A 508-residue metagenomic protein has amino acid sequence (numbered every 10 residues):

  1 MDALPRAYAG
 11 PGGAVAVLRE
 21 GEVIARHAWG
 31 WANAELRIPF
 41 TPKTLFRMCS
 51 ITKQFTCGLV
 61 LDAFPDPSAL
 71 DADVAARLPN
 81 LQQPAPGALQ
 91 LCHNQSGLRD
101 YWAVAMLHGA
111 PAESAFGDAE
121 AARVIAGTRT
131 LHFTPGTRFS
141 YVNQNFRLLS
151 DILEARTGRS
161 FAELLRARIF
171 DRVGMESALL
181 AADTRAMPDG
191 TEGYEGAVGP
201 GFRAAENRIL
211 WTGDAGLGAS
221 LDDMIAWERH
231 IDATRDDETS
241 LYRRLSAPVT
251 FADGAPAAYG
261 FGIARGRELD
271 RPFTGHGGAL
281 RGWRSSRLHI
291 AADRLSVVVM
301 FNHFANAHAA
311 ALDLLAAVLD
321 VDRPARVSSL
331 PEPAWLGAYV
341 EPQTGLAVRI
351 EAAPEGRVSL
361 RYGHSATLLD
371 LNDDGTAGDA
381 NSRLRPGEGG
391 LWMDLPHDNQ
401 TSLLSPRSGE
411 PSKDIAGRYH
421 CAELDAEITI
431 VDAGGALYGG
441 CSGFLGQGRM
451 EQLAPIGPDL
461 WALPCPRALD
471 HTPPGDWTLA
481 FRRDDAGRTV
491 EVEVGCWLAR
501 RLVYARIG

Functional and structural regions predicted by a protein language model:
M1-H27, K43, R159, R166 (+1 more regions): Catalytic loop of the DD-peptidase/beta-lactamase superfamily, centered on the K-T-G motif and neighboring
M1-M48, P65-D73, R123-R129: Short, conserved catalytic-motif segment at the N-terminal edge
E22-A28, N33, A85-A291: Short, surface-exposed loop or secondary-structure junction motifs that flank catalytic or metal-binding residues
R47-S50, S220: Hydrophobic transmembrane-helix microenvironments that flank and shape a buried ionizable site
A69-P84, V173: Short, glycine/proline-biased beta-turn/loop segments that scaffold the active-site neighborhood
